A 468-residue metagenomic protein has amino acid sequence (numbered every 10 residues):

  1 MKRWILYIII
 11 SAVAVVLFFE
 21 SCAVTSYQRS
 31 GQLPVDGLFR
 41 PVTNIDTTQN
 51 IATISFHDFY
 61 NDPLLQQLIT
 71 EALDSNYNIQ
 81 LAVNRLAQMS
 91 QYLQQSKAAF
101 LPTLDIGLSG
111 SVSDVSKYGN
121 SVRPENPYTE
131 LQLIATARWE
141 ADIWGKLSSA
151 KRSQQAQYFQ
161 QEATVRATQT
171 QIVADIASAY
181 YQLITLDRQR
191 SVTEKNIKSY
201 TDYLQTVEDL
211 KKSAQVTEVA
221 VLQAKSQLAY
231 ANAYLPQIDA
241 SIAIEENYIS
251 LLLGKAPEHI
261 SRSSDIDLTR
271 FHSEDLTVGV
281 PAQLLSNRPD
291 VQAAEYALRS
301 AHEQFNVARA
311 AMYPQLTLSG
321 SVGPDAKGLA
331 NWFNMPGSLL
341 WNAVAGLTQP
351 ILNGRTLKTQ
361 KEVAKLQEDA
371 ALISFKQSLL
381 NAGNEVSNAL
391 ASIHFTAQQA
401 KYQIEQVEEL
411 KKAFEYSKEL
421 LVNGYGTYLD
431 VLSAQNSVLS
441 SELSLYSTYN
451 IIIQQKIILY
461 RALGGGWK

Functional and structural regions predicted by a protein language model:
K2-I10, A14-D74, D239-S286, L329 (+1 more regions): Terminal intrinsically disordered/low-complexity segments used for targeting and assembly
P63-L64, L68-E71, Q80-V83, S90 (+5 more regions): Small/polar-residue-enriched beta-strand and adjacent coil segments characteristic of outer-membrane beta-barrel
A82-S96, T168, A174-E194, D202 (+6 more regions): Amphipathic alpha-helical coiled-coil segments
L147, A156, A163-V280, S392 (+3 more regions): Periplasmic alpha-helical coiled-coil/stalk elements that build and connect Gram-negative outer-membrane
A214, L253-K255, P314, G424 (+1 more regions): Short helix-capping/hinge motifs at transmembrane helix termini and TM-loop junctions
Q223, S286, S433: Phosphate-coordinating loops and pocket residues in cytosolic domains that bind phosphorylated ligands
